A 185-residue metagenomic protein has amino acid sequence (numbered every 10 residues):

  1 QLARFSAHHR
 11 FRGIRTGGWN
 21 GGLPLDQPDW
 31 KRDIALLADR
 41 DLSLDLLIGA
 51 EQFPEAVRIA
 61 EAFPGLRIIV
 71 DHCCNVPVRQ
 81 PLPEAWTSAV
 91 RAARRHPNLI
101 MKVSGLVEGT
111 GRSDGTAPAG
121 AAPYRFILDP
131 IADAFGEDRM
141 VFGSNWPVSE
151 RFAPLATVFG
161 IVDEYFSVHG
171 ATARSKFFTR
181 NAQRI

Functional and structural regions predicted by a protein language model:
Q1-H9, D29: Catalytic alpha-helical scaffold of carbohydrate-active enzymes acting on polysaccharides/glycoconjugates
F5, L37, H72, M101 (+3 more regions): Conserved, mostly hydrophobic/aromatic
H8-L25, P147: Glycine-rich phosphate-binding "P-loop"
H9, R95, T172: Structured loop/turn residues at beta-strand edges in well-structured enzyme cores
R12, L23-V141: Catalytic pocket-lining loop regions of alpha/beta-barrel enzymes, especially the amidohydrolase/enolase/GH5 lineages
G18, D71-C74, F177: A generic structural motif
L106-E108, W146-S149: Short Gly/Pro-enriched loop/turn and capping motifs at secondary-structure junctions
D129-P130, A134-V141, E150-I185: Mid-to-C-terminal alpha-helical segments outside catalytic/metal-binding sites
